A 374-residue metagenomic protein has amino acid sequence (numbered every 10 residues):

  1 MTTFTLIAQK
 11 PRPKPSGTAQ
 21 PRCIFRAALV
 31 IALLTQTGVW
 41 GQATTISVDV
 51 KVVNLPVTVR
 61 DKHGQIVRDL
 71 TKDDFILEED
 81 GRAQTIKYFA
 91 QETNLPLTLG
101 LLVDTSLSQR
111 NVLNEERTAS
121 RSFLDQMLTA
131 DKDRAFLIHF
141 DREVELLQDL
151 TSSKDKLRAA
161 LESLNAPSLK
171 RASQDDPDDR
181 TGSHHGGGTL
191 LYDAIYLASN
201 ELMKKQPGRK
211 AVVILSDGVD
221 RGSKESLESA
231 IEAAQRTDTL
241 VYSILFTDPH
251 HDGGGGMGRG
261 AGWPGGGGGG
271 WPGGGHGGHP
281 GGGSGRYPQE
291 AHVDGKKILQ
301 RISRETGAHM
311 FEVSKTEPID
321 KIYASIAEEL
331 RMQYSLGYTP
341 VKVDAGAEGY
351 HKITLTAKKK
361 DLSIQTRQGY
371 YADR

Functional and structural regions predicted by a protein language model:
M1-C23: N-terminal secretory signal peptides that target proteins for export/translocation
A8, T35-T44: Bacterial Sec-dependent signal peptides at the C-terminal "C-region" and cleavage site
S16, Q20, A28-L29, T44: An N-terminal low-complexity intrinsically disordered segment enriched in acidic/polar residues
S16, R26-A27, N94, P207: Residue-level detector of transmembrane insertion/anchoring sites
F25-G38: Bacterial N-terminal signal peptides
W40-R374: Scaffold/interface architecture of coatomer-like assemblies
